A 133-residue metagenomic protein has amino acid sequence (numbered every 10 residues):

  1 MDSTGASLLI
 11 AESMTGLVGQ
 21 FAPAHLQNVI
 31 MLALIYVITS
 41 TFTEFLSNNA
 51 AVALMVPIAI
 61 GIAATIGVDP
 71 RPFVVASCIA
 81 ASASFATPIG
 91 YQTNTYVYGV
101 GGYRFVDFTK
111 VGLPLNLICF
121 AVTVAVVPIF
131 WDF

Functional and structural regions predicted by a protein language model:
M1-F133: Transmembrane helical cores of multi-pass ion-transport proteins
